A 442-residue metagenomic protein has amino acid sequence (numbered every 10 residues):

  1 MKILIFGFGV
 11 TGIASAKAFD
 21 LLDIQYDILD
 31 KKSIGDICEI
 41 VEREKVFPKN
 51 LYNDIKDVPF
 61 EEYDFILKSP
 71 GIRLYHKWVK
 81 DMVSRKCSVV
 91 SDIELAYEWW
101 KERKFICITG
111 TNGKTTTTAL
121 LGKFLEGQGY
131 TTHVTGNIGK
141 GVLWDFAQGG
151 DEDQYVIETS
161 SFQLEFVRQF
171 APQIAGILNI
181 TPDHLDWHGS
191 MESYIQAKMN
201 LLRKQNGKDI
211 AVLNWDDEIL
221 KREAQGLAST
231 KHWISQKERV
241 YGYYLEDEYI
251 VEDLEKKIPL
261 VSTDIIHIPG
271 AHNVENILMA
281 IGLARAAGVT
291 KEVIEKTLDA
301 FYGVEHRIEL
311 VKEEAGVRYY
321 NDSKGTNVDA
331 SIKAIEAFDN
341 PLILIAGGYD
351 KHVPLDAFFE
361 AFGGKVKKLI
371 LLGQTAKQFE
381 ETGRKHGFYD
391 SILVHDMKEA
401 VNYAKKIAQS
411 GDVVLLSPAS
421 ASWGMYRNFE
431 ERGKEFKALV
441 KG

Functional and structural regions predicted by a protein language model:
M1-S91, L95: N-terminal leader/targeting and accessory segments in enzymes
V10, R73, N112-T116, V274 (+2 more regions): Residue-level detector of alpha-helix initiation sites
A14-A18, L22, T263-K367: Nucleotide phosphate-binding/pyrophosphate-handling subdomain across enzymes that bind or process nucleotide phosphates
K17-D20, V58-E61, P70-W215, I219-T230 (+3 more regions): Phosphate-binding loop of NTP-binding sites
Y26-D30, H133-V134, V156, W233 (+1 more regions): Short beta-strand "acidic-cap" motif of Rossmann-like dinucleotide-binding folds
D27-K32, A211-W215, I345-A346, K365-Q374: Short internal beta-strands
D30, S91-L95, A228-L245, E295-D299 (+2 more regions): Beta-strand->loop->alpha-helix junctions that form or flank phosphate-binding loops in nucleotide-handling enzymes
E42, D356-D412: C-terminal helical cap/extension that packs against the catalytic core of soluble nucleotide-cofactor enzymes
